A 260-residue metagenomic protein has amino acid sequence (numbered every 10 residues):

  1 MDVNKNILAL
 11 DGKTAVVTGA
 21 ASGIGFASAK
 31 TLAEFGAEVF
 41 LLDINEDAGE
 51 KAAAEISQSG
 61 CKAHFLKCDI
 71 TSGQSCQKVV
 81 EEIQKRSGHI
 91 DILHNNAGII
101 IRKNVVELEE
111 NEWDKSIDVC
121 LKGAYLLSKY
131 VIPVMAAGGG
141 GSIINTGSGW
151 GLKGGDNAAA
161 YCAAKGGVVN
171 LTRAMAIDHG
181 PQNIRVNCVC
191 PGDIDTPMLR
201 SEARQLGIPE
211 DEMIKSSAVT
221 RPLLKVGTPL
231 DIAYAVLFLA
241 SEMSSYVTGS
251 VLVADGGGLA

Functional and structural regions predicted by a protein language model:
D2-I7, K153, L237, T248-A260: Short C-terminal tail/terminal secondary-structure segment of NAD(P)H-dependent dehydrogenase/reductase domains
E46-D47, L66-K78, E110, L230-D231: The beta1-alpha1 cofactor-binding region of Rossmann-like NAD(H)/NADP(H)-dependent oxidoreductases
N104-V105, E109-I117, M213, S217: Substrate-binding pocket helix/loop in short-chain dehydrogenase/reductase
S128, A164, T172: Active-site helix of classical SDR
P133, I177-P181, S245: Alpha-helical segment proximal to the catalytic Tyr-Lys
S148: Residue(s) in the substrate-gating loop at a strand-loop-helix junction that position the organic substrate next
C188, E210-M243, V247, G256: C-terminal helical subdomain
